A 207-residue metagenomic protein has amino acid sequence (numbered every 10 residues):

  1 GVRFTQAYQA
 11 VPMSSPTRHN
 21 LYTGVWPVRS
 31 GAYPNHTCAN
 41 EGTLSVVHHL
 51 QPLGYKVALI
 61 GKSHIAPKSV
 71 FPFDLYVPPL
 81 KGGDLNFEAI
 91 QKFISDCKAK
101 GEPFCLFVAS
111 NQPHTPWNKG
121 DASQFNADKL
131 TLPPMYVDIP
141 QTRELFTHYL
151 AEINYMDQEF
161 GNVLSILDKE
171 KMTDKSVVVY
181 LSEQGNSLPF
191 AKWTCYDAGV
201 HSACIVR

Functional and structural regions predicted by a protein language model:
G1-R207: Formylglycine-dependent sulfatase
